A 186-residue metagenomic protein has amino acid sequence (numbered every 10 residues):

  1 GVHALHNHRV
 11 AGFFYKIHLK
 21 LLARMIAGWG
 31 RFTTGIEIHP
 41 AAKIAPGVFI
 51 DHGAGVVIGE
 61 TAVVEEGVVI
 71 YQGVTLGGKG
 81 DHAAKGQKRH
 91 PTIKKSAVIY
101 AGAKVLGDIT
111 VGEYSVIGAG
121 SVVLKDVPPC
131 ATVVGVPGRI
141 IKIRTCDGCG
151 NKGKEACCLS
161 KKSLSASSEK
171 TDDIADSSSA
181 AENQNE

Functional and structural regions predicted by a protein language model:
G1-T34, C146-E186: Terminal amphipathic alpha-helical/low-complexity segments used for targeting or macromolecular assembly
H3-H6, H39, G77, I141-K142: Generic, ordered loop/turn and secondary-structure boundary motif
T33, H82-A83: Short, composition-biased local secondary-structure segments
T34, H39-P40, A45-P46, D51-E60 (+10 more regions): Left-handed beta-helix
T75-H82, R144: Short regulatory "switch" loops immediately downstream of catalytic or recognition motifs within protein catalytic
A83-R89: Regulatory activation segment
A131-K152: Conserved beta-strand-loop-alpha-helix hinge in the C-terminal portion of ABC ATPase nucleotide-binding domains
